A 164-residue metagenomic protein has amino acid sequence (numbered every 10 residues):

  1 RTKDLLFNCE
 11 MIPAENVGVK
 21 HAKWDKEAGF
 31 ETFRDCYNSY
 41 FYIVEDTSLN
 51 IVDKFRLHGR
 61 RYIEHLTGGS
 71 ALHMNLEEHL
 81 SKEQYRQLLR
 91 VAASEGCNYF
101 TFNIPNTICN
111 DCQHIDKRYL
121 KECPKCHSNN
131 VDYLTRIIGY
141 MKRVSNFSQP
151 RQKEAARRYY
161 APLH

Functional and structural regions predicted by a protein language model:
R1-H164: Long, C-terminal-biased catalytic regions of enzyme "large/alpha" subunits
